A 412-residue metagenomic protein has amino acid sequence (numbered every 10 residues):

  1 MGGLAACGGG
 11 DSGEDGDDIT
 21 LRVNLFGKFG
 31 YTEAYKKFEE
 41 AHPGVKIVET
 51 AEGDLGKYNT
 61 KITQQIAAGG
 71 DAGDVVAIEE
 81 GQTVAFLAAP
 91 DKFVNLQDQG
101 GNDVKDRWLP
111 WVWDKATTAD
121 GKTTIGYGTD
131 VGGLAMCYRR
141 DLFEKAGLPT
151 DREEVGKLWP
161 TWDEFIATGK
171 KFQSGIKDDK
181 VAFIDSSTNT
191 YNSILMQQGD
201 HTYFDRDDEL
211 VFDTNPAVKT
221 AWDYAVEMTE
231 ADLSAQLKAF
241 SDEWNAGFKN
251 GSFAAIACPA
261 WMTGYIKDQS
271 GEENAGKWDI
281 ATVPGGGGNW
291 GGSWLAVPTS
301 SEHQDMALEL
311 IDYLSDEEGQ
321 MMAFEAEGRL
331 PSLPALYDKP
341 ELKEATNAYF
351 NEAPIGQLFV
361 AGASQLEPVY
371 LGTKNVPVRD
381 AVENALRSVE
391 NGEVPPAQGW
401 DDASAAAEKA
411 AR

Functional and structural regions predicted by a protein language model:
M1-A85, P90, N102-D106, E302-M306 (+6 more regions): Conserved N-terminal structural module of periplasmic/extracytoplasmic solute-binding proteins
A51-Q64, E79-Q82, L158-E164, Q236-N250: Short helix-initiation/N-cap motifs at beta->coil->alpha
D74-A77, A254-P259: Paired acidic/hydrophobic, glycine-rich loop segments that form the ligand-binding mouth/hinge of periplasmic-binding
E79-A135, A275-D279, E344-A348: Hinge/lid segment of periplasmic solute-binding proteins
V84-K92, D114-E153, D185-D207, N289-V297 (+1 more regions): Periplasmic solute-binding protein
K122, E230-A231, Q269-L330, A335: Extracytoplasmic/periplasmic substrate-recognition and gating elements
T168-K170, D207-K238: Glycine-centered hinge/linker elements that transmit conformational signals in sensory and ligand-binding systems
N351-A406: C-terminal capping/gating helix-and-loop segments adjacent to ligand/active sites or protein-protein/ligand interfaces
